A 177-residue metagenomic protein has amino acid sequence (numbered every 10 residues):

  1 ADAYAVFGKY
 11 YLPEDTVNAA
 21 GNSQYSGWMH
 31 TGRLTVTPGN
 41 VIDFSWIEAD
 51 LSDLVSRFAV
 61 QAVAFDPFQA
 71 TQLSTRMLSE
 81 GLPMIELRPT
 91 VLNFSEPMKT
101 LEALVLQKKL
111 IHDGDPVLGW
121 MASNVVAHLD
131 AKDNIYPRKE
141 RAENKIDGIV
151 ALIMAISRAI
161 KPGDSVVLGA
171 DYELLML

Functional and structural regions predicted by a protein language model:
A1-P89, S95, K99, H112-L177: RNase H-like, metal-dependent nuclease domains and their acidic two-metal-ion catalytic environment used
P97-Q107: Short, surface-exposed amphipathic charged segments that create phosphate/polyanion-binding patches used for binding
